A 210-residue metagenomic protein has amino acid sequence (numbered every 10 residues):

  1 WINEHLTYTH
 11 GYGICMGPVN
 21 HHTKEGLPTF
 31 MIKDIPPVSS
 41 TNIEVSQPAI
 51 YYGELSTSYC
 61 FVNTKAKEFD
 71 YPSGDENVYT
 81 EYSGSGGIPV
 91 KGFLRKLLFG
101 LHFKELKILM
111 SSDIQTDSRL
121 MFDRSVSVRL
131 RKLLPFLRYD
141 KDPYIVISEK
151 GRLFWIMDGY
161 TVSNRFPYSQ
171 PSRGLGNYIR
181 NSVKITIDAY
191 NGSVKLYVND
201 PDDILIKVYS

Functional and structural regions predicted by a protein language model:
W1-S210: Soluble extracytoplasmic regions of secretory-pathway and membrane proteins
